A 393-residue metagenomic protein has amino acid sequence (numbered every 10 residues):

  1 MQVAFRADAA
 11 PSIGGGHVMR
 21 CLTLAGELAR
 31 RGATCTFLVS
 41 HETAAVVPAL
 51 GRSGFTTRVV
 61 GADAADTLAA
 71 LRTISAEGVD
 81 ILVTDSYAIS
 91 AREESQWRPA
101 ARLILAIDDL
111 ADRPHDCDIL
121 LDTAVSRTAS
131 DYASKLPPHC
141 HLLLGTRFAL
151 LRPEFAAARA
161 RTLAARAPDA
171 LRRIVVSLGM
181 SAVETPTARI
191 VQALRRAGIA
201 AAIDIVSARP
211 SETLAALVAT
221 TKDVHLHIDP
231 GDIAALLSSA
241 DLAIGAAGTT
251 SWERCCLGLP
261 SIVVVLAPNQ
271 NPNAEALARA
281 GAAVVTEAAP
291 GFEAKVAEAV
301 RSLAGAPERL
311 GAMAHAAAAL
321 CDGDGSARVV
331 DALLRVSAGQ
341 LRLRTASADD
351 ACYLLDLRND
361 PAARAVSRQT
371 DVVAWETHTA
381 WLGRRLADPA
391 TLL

Functional and structural regions predicted by a protein language model:
R6-S12, R20-E27, A33, V39-P138: Active-site and donor-binding regions of nucleotide-sugar-utilizing enzymes
G15, G231-N273: A donor-sugar binding/catalytic signature common to diverse glycosyltransferases and related nucleotide-sugar
D116-T185, A208, L214: A nucleotide-sugar donor-handling region in carbohydrate enzymes
A160-D241: Donor-nucleotide binding loops and adjacent catalytic segments primarily of GT-B fold Leloir glycosyltransferases
T221, L334-D349: Conserved N-terminal entry element of GNAT/NAT acetyltransferase domains
R309-G323: A short, well-ordered alpha-helix in the C-terminal region of glycosyltransferases
D322-Q340: C-terminal alpha-helical cap of glycosyltransferases
L382-L393: A short helix-loop-beta-strand connector motif used in the catalytic cores of GNAT acetyltransferases and, in some
